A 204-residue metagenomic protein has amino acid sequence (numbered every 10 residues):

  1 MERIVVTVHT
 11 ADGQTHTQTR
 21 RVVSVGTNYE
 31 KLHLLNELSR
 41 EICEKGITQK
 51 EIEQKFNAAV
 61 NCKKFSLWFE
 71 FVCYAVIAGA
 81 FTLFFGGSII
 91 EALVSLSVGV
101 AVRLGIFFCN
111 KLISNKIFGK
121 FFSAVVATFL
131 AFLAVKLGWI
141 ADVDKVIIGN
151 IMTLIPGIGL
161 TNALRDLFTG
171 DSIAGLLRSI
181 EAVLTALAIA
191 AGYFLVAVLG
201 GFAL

Functional and structural regions predicted by a protein language model:
M1-F71: Cytosolic regulatory and coupling regions of membrane transport/channel systems
T27, E44, T48, L93 (+4 more regions): Catalytic cores of large soluble enzymes that bind and process phosphate-bearing ligands
E41, L83-F84, D166-L167: Hydrophobic side-chain positions on well-ordered alpha-helices, corresponding to helix-helix packing/interface faces
A58, V102-I113, T161-A174: C-terminal ends of transmembrane helices
K64-D144: Core alpha-helical transmembrane segments of integral membrane proteins
K136-L204: Generic detector of multi-pass transmembrane helix bundles and their immediately adjacent loops in polytopic membrane
